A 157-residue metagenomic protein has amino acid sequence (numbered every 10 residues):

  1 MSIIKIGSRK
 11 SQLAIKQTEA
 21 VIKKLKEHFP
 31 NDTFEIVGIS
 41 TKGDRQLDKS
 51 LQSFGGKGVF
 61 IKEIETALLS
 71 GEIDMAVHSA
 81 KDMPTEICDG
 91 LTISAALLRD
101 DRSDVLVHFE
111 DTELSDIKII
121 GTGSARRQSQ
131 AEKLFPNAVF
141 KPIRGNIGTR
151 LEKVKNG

Functional and structural regions predicted by a protein language model:
M1-G157: Domain-level signature for soluble enzymes in the chorismate/prephenate branch of the shikimate pathway
